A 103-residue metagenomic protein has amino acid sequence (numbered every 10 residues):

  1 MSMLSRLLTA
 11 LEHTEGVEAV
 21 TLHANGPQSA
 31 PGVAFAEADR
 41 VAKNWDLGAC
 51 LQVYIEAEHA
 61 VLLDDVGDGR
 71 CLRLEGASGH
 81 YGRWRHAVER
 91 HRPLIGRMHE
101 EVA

Functional and structural regions predicted by a protein language model:
M1-A19, H23-A103: Acidic, low-complexity cytosolic segments
